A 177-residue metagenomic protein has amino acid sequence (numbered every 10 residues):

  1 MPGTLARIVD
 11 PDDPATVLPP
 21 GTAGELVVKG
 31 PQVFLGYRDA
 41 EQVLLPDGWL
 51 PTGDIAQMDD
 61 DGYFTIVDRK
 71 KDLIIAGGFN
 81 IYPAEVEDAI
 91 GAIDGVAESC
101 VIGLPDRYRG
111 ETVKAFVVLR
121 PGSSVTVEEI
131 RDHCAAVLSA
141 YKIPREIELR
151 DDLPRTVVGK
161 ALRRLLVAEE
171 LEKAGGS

Functional and structural regions predicted by a protein language model:
M1-G3, D13-D47, I81: Conserved ATP/PPi-binding loop(s) of AMP-dependent carboxylate-activating enzymes
P2-T4, G24, G53, E111-V113 (+1 more regions): Change "...and in nucleic-acid phosphodiester-cleaving endonucleases..." to "...and in nucleic-acid processing enzymes
L5-V27, D60-D61, S123-V127, L162: Conserved beta-loop-beta connector loops within the AMP-binding
G30, L35-G36, I55-K142, D152-P154 (+2 more regions): AMP-binding/adenylate-forming catalytic core of the ANL superfamily
I147-R150: General small-molecule cofactor/ligand-binding pocket signal
A168-S177: Acidic/polar alpha-helix N-cap and adjacent early helical turns within long charge-rich amphipathic helices/linkers
